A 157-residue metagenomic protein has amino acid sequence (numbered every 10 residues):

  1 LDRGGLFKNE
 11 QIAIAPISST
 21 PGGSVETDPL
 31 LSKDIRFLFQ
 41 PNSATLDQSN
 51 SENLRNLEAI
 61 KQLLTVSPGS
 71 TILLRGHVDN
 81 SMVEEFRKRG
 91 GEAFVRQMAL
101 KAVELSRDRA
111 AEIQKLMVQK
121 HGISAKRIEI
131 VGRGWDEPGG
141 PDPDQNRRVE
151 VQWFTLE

Functional and structural regions predicted by a protein language model:
L1-L73, S81-R96, D144, W153-E157: Periplasmic peptidoglycan-binding/tethering modules of Gram-negative envelope proteins
D47-S51, H77-E157: Periplasmic OmpA-like peptidoglycan-binding domain that tethers envelope proteins to the cell wall
